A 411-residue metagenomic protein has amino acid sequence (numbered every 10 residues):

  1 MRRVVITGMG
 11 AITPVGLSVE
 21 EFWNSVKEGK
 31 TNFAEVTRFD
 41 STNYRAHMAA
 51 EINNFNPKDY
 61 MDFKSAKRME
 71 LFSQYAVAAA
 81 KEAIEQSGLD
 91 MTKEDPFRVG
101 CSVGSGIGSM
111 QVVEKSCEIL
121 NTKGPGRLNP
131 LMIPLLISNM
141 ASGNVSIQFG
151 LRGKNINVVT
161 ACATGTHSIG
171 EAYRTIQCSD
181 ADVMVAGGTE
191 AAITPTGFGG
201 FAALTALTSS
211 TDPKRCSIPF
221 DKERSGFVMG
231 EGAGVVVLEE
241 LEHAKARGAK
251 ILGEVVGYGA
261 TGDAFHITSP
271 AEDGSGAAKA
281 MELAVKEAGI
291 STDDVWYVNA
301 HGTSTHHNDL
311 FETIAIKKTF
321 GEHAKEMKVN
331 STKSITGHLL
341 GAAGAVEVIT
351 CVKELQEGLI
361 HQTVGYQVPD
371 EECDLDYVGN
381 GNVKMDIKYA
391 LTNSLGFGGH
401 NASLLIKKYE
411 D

Functional and structural regions predicted by a protein language model:
M1-S65, E242-L252, I349-T363, K407-D411: ACP-dependent fatty acid/polyketide chain-elongation machinery
R3-T7, A34, D212-A288, Y297 (+1 more regions): Condensing-enzyme catalytic core mediating Claisen C-C bond formation in acyl metabolism
I6, K27-T160, T189-F198, T292-N308: Conserved beta-ketoacyl condensing-enzyme motif
G8, V26, A80, C101 (+10 more regions): Conserved small-residue
A76-L89, S138-S142, S146-F149, K154-E190 (+3 more regions): Active-site-proximal alpha-helical scaffold in enzymes
A83-D95, A244-K250, M281-Y297, T319-H323: Phosphate/pyrophosphate-binding loops at sites that engage ATP/ADP/AMP, CoA/4′-phosphopantetheine, polyphosphate
T122-N129, H167-G170, R174, E190-A246 (+2 more regions): Glycine-/small-residue-rich "gating" segment that lines the acyl/pantetheine channel and substrate pocket
D180-S225, Y258-E272, G302-D309, E326-D376: Acyl-CoA/ACP chain-elongation machinery
